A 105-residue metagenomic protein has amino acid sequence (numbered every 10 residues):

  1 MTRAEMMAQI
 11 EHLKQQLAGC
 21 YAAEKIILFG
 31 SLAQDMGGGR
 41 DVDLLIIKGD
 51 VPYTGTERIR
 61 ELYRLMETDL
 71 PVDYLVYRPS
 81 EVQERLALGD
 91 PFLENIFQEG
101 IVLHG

Functional and structural regions predicted by a protein language model:
M1-K25, A33-G39, K48-G105: Catalytic core of pol beta-like nucleotidyltransferases
D43-L44: Structural signature of the urease/amidohydrolase superfamily beta/alpha-barrel
